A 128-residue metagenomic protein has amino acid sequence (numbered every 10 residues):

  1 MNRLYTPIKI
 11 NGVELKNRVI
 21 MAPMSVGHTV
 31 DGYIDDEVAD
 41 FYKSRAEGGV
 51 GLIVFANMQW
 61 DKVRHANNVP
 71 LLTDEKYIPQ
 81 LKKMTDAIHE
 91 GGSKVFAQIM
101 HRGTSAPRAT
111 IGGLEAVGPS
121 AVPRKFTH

Functional and structural regions predicted by a protein language model:
M1-I20, I88: N-terminal amphipathic alpha-helix/helix-capping segment at the start of soluble metabolic enzymes
I10-N11, V19-D36: N-terminal binding-site loop/beta-alpha segment at the start of enzyme catalytic domains that lines or forms
V19-A22, I53-F55, V95-I99: Hydrophobic faces of well-ordered beta-strands that scaffold small-molecule active sites in alpha/beta enzyme cores
M21, R45, G49, I88 (+1 more regions): Conserved, mostly hydrophobic/aromatic
V30-S44, P70-E90, A109-T110: Glycine-rich anion/phosphate-binding loops
A39-D61: Catalytic domains of carbohydrate-active enzymes, especially glycoside hydrolases
V54-I78, I99-G112: Glycine-rich, proline-tolerant flexible connector loops at the mouths of alpha/beta enzymes
D86-H89, K94, M100-H128: Non-globular sequence segments
